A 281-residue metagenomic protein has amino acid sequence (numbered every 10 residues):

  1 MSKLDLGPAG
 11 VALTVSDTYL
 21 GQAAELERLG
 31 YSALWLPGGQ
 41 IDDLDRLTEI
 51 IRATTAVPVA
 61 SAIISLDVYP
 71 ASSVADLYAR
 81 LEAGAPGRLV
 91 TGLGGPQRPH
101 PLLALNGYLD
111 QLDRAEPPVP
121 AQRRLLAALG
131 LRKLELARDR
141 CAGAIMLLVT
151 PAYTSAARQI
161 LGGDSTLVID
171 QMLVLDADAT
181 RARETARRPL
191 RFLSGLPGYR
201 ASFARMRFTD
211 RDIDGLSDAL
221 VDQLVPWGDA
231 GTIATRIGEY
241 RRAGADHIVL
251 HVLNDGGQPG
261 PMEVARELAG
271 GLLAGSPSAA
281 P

Functional and structural regions predicted by a protein language model:
M1-P281: Active-site-adjacent structural elements that line small-molecule/cofactor binding pockets in enzymes
